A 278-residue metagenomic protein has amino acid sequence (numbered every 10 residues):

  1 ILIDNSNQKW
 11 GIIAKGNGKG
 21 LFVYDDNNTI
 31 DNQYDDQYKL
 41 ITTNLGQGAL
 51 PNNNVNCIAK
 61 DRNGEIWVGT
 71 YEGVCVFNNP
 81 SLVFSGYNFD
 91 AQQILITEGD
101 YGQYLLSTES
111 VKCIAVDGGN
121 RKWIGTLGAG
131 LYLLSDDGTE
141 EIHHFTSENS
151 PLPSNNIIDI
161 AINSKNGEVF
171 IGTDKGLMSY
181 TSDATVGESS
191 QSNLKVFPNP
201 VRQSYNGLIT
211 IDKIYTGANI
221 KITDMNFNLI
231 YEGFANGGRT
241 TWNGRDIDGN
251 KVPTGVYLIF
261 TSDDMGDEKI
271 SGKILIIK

Functional and structural regions predicted by a protein language model:
I1-L194, L229: Carboxylate-rich, polar loop motifs that coordinate divalent cations or form catalytic acidic clusters
Y34-Q37, N206-L208, P253-T254: Carboxylate-dense, calcium-coordinating segments in secreted/extracellular and ER-lumen proteins
C113, L131, N219-I220, W242 (+1 more regions): Generic short beta-strand
S189-K221, R239-W242: Glycine-centered coil/turn sites that cap beta-strands in beta-rich domains
N219-I230, Y257-I259: Short, glycine-anchored, charge-dense loop/turn motifs used at functional sites
A235-G266: Short, surface-exposed loop/turn motifs with a glycine/proline- and acidic-biased composition
K269-I274: Edge beta-strands of extracellular beta-sandwich domains
I277-K278: Extracellular interdomain linker/stem segments of modular secreted and single-pass surface proteins
